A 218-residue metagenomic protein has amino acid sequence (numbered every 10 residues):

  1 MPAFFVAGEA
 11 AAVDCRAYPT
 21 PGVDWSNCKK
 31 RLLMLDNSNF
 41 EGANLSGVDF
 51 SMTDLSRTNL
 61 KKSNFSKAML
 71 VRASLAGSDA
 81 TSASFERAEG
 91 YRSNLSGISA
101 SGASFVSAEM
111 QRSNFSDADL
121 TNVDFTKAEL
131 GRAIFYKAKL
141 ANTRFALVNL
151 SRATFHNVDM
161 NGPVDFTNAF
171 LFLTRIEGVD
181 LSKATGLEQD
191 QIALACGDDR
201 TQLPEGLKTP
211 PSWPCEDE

Functional and structural regions predicted by a protein language model:
M1-F4: Bacterial N-terminal signal peptides
A11-E218: Tandem repeat scaffolds
